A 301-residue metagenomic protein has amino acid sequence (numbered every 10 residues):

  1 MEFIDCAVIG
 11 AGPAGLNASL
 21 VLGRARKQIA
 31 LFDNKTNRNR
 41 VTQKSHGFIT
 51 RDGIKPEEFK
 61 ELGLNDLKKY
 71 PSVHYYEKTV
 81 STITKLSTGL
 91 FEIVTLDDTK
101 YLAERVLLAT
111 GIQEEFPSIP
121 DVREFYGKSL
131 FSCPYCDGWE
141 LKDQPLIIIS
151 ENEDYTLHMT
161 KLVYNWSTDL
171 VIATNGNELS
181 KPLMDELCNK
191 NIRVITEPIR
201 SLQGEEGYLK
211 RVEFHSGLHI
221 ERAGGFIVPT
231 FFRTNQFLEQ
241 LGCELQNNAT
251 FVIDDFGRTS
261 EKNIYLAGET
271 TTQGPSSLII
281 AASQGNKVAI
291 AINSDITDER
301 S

Functional and structural regions predicted by a protein language model:
M1-A7, H74-Q144, F251-D255, T259: FAD-binding core/adjacent interface of flavoenzyme oxidoreductases
I4-E61, E153-N177: Beta1-alpha1 glycine-rich phosphate/pyrophosphate-binding loop at the start of Rossmann-like nucleotide-binding domains
G10, A109-G111, F116-S118, I149-S150 (+3 more regions): Short, well-ordered coil/turn residues at beta-beta hairpins and beta-strand->alpha-helix junctions within
S19, L157-K161, A267-S301: A conserved FAD-binding loop/helix module that cradles the flavin
R40, F116-P117, T156, N235-Q236 (+1 more regions): Glycine/Thr-rich phosphate-binding loops of Rossmann-like dinucleotide-binding domains
E61, L67-T95, Y101, S167-F251 (+1 more regions): A Rossmann-like FAD-binding core segment of flavoenzymes
Q113, E124-E140, F231-P275, A281 (+1 more regions): FAD-site-proximal beta/loop scaffold in flavoenzymes
K128-Y135, I148-M159, S180: Active-site glycine-rich loop that binds ribose-phosphate moieties when present
